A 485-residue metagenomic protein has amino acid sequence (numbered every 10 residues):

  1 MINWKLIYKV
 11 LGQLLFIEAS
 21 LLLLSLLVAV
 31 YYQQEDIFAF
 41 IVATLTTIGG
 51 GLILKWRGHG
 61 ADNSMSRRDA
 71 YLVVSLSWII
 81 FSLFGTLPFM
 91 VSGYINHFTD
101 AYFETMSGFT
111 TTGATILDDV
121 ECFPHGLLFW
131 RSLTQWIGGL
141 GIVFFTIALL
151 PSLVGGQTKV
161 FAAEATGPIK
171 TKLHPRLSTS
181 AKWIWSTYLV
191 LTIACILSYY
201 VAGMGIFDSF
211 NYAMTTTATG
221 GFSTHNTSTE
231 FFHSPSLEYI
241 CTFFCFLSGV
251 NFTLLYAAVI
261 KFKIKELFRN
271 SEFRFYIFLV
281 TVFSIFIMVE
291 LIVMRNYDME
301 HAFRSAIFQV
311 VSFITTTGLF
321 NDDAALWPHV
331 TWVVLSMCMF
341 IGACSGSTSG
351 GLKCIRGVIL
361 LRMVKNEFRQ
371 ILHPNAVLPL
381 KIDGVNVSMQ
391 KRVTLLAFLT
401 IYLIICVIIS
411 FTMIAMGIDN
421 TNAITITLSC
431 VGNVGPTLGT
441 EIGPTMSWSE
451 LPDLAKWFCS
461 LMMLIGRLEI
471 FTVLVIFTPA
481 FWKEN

Functional and structural regions predicted by a protein language model:
M1-N485: Membrane-proximal intracellular helices of multi-pass ion channels
